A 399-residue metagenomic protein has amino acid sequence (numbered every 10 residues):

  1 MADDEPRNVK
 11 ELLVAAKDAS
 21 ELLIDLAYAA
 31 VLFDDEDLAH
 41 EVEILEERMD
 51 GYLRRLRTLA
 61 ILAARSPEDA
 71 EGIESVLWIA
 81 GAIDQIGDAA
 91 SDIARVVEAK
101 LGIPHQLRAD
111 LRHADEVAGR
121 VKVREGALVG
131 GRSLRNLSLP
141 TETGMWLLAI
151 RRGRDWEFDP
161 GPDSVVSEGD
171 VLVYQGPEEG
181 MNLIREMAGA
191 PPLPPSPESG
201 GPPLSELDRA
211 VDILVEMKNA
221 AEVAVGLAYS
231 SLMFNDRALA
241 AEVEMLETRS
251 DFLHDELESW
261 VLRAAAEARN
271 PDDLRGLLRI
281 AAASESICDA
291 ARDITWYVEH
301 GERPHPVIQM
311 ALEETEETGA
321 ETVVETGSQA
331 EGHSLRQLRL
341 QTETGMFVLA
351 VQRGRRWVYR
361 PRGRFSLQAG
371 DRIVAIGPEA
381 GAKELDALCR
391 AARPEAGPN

Functional and structural regions predicted by a protein language model:
M1-N399: Cytosolic, long alpha-helical scaffolding segments
